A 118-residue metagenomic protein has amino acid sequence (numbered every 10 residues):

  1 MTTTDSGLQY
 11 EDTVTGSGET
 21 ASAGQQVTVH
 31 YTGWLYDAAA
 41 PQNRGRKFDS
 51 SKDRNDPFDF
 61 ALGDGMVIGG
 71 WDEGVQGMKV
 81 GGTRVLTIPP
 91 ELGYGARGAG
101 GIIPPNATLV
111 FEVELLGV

Functional and structural regions predicted by a protein language model:
M1-V118: Cross-family detector of peptidyl-prolyl cis-trans isomerase
